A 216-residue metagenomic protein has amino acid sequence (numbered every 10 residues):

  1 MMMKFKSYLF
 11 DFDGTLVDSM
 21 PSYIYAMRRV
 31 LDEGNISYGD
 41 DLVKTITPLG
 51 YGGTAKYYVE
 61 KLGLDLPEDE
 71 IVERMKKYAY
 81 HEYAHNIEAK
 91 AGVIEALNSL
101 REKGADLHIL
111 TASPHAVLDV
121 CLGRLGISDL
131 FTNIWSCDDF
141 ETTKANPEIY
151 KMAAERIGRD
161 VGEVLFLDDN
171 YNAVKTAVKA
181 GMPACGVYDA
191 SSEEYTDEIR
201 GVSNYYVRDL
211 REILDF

Functional and structural regions predicted by a protein language model:
M2-K6, N98-R101, P114-H115, D119-F216: Asp-based, Mg2+/Mn2+-dependent phosphohydrolase catalytic module
M3-I94, S99-K103: N-terminal helical cap/lid subdomain that shapes the substrate entry/recognition surface in HAD-like hydrolases
T15, T111-S113: Conserved phosphate-coupling serine/threonine residues in phosphotransfer and NTP-handling enzymes
D18, I87, I109, E163-L165: Residue-level marker of alpha-helix boundaries and capping positions
S37, D106, P183: Residue-level detector of anion-binding/catalytic polar loops
A84-E88, A112, A184-G186: Short, flexible loop segments at the rims of nucleotide/cofactor-binding pockets, characterized by
A89, L110, T142: Residue-level marker of regulatory loop/turn positions in helix-turn-helix DNA-binding domains and in histidine
